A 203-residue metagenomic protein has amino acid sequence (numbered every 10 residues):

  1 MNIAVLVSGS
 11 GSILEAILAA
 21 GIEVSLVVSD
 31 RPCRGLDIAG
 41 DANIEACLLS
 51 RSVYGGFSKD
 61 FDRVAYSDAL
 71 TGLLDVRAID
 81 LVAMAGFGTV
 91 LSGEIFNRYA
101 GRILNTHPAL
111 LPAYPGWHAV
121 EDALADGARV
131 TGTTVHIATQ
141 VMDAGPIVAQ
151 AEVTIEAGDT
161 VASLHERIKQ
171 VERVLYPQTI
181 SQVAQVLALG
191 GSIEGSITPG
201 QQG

Functional and structural regions predicted by a protein language model:
M1-G203: One-carbon transfer enzymes
